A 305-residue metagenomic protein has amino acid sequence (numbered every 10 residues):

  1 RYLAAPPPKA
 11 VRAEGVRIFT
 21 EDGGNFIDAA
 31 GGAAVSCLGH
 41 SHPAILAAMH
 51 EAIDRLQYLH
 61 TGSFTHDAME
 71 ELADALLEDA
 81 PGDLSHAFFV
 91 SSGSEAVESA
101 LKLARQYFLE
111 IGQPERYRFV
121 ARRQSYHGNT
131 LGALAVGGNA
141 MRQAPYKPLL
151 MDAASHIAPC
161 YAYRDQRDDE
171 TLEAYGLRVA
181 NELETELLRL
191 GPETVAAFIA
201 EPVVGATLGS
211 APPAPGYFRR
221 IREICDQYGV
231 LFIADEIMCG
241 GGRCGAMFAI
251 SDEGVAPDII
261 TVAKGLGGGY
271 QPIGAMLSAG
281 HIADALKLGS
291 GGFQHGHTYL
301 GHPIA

Functional and structural regions predicted by a protein language model:
R1-A305: Conserved N-terminal phosphate-binding loop of PLP-dependent enzymes in the Aspartate aminotransferase
